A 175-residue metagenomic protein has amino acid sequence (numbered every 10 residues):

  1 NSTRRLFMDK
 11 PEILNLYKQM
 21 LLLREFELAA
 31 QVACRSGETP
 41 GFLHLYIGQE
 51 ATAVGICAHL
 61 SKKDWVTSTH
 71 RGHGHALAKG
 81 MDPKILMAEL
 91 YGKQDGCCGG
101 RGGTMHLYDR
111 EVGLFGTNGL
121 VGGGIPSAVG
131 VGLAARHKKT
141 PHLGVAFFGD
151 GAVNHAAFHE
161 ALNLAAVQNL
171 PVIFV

Functional and structural regions predicted by a protein language model:
N1-F7: Short, Lys/Arg-enriched N-terminal segments with co-localized hydrophobic residues within the first ~10-30 amino acids
M8-M20: Positively charged, low-complexity intrinsically disordered leader regions
K18-C34: N-terminal glycine-rich anion-binding loops that anchor highly charged ligand groups
L28-V32, E38-Q168: Cofactor-binding active-site loop characterized by glycine-rich and histidine/acidic residues
Q168-V175: A short, conserved beta-to-alpha structural element at the edge of catalytic cores that scaffolds binding
